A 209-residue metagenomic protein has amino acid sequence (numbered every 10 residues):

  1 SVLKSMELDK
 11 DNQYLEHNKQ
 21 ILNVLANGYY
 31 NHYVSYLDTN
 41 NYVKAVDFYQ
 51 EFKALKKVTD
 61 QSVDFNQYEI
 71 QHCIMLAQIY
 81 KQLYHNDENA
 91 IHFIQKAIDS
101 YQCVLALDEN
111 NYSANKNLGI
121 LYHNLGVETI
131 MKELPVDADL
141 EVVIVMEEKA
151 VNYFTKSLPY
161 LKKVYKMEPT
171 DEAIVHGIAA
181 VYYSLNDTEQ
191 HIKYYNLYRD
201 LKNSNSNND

Functional and structural regions predicted by a protein language model:
S1, Q13-E16, K81-K96, N124-Y160: Short coil/linker segments at helix-helix boundaries
M6-I21, A54-E69, D87, C103-N110 (+1 more regions): Flexible helix-coil transition and linker loops at the boundaries of alpha-helical arrays
Y29, Y36, Y80, Y122 (+2 more regions): Residue at a conserved register position within TPR or TPR-like alpha-solenoid repeats
M131-P159, K163-D209: Terminal, low-structured helical/coil segments at or just beyond the last alpha-helical repeat
